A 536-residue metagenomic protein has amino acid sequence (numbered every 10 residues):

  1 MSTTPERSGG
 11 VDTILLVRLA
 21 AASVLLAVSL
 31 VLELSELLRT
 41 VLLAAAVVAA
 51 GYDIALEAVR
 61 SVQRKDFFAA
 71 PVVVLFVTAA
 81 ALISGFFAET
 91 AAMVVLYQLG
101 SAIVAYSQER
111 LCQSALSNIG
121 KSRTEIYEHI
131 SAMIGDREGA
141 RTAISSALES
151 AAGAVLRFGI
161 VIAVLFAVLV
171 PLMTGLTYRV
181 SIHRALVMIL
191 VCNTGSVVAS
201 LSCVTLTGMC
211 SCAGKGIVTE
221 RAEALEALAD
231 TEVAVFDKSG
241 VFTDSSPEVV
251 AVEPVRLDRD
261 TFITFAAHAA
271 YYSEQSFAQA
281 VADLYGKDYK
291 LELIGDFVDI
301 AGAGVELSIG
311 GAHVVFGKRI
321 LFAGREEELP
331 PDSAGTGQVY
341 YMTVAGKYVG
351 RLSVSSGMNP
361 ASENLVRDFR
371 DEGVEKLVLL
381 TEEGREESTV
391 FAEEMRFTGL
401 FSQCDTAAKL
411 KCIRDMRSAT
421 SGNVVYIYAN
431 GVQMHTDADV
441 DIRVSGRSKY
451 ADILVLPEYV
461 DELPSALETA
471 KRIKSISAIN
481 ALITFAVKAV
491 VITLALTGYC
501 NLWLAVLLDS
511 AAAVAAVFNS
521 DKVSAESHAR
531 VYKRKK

Functional and structural regions predicted by a protein language model:
M1-L38, S114, T124-A140, H528-K536: Flexible metal-binding regulatory segments at protein termini and peripheral loops
M1-T4, L116-A132, F158, A222-A266 (+2 more regions): Conserved cytosolic catalytic loops of P-type ATPases
L43-G85, E89-I119, I126, A140-K238 (+3 more regions): Hydrophobic alpha-helical transmembrane segments
L82-I83, S117-I119, I217, L225-A227 (+8 more regions): Replace "in large, NTP-powered and nucleic-acid-processing enzymes" with "in large, NTP-powered factors and other
S117, T124, H129-A132, D136-A140 (+4 more regions): Conserved ATP-binding TGD loop and adjacent catalytic N/P-domain core of P-type ATPases
N193-G195, E232, K238-S239, D244-S245 (+3 more regions): Active-site-proximal glycine-rich helix-loop-beta segment
V249, E253-E375, R385, F397-D415 (+1 more regions): P-type ATPase nucleotide-binding
